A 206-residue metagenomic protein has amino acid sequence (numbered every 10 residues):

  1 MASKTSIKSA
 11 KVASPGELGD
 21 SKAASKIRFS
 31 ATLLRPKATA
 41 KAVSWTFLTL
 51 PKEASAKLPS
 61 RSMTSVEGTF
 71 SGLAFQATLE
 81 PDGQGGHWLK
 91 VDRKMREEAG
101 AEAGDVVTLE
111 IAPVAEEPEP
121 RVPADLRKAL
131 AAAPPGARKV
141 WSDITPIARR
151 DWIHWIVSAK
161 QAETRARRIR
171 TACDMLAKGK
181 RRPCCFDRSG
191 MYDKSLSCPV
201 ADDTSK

Functional and structural regions predicted by a protein language model:
A2-G86, G100-R127: Long, compositionally biased stretches
A38, P81, P134, T145-A148: Intrinsically disordered, low-complexity regions enriched in Ser/Pro/Gly/Gln/His and often acidic
L89: Beta-strand/loop nucleic-acid-binding surfaces
E110-V140, I147, D151-H154, A162-C173 (+1 more regions): Surface-exposed, charge/polar-rich loops and edge strands
